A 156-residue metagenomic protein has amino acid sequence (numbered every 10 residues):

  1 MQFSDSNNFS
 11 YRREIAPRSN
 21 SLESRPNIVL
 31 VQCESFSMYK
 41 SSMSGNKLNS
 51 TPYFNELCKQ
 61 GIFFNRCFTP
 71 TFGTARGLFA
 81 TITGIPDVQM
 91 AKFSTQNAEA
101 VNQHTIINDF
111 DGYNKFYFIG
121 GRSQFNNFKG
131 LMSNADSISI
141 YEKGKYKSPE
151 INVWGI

Functional and structural regions predicted by a protein language model:
M1-R18, E23-L30, S35-I156: Active-site-proximal alpha/beta segments of enzymes that process anionic O-linked groups
